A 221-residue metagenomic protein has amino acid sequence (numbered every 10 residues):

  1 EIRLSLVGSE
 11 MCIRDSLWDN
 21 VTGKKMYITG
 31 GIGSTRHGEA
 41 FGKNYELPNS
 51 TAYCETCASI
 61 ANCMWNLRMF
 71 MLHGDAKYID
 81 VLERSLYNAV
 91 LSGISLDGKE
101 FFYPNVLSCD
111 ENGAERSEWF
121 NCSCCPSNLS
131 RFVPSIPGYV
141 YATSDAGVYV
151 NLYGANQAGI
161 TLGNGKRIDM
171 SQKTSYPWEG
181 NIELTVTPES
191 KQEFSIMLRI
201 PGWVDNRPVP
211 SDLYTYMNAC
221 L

Functional and structural regions predicted by a protein language model:
E1-G8, C12-I13: Single conserved hydrophobic/aromatic residue that forms the stacking wall/gate of nucleotide- or nucleobase-binding
E10, R14-K24: Carboxylate/His-rich catalytic cores and anion/metal-binding grooves
N20-L221: Extended polysaccharide-engagement surfaces of secreted carbohydrate-active enzymes
